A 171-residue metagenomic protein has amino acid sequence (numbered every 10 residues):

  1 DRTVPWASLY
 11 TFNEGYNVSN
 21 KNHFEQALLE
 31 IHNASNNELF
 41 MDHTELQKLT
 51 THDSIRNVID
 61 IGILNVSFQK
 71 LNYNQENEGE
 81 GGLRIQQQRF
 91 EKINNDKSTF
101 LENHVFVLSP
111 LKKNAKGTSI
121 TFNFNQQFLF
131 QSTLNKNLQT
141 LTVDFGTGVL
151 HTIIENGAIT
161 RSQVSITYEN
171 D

Functional and structural regions predicted by a protein language model:
D1-D171: Extracellular/lumenal mature domains of secreted and surface-exposed proteins
